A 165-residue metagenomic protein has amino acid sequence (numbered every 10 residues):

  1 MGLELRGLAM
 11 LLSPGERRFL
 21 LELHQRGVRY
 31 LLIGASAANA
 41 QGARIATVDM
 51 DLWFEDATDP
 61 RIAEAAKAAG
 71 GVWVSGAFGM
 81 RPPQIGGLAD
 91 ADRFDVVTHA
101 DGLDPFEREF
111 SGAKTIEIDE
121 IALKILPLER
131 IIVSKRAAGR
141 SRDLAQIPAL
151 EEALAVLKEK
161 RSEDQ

Functional and structural regions predicted by a protein language model:
M1-Q165: Compositionally biased terminal segments of proteins
